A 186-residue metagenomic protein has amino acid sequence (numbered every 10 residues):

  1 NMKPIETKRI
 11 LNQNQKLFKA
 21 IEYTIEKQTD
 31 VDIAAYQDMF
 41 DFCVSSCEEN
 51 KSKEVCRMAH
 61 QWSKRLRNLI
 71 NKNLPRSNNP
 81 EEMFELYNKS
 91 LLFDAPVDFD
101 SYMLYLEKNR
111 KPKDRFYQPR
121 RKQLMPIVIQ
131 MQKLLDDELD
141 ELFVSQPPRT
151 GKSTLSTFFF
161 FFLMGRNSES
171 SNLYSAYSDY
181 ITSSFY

Functional and structural regions predicted by a protein language model:
P4, K8-R9, N14, A20-D30 (+1 more regions): Phosphate/NTP-binding elements of NTP-utilizing enzymes
